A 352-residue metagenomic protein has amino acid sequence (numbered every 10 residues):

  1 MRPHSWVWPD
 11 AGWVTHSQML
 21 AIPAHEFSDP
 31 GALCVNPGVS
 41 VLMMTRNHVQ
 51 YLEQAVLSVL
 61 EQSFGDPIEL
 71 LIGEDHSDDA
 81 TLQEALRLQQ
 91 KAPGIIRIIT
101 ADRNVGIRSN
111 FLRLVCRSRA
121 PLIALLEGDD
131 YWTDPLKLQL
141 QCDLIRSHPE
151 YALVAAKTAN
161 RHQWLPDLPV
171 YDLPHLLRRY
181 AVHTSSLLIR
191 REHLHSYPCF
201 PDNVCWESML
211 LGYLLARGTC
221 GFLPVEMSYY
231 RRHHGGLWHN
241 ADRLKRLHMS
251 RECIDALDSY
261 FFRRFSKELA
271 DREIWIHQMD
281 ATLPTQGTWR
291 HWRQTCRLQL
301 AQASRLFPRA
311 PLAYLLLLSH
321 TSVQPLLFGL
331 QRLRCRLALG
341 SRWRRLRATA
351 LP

Functional and structural regions predicted by a protein language model:
P3-N36, N203-C205, M209-G212, A216 (+2 more regions): C-terminal subregions of glycosyltransferases and related glycan-biosynthesis enzymes
V41, C116, A156, L165-R246 (+1 more regions): Conserved nucleotide-sugar donor-binding catalytic segment
E53, D79-L88: Acidic helix N-cap motif at the loop->helix transition within catalytic regions of sugar-transfer enzymes
L57-P67: Short, acidic, metal-binding catalytic loop of nucleotide-sugar glycosyltransferases
E74-Q83, R103, E127: A conserved acidic beta->alpha catalytic loop
A101-S118, L140: Glycine-rich, basic loop-to-helix element that forms the pyrophosphate-binding segment of sugar-nucleotide handling
I123: Short aromatic/hydrophobic "clamp" motif used to bind/position activated sugar donors
P135-L165: Conserved donor NDP-sugar-binding/catalytic core segment of glycosyltransferases
